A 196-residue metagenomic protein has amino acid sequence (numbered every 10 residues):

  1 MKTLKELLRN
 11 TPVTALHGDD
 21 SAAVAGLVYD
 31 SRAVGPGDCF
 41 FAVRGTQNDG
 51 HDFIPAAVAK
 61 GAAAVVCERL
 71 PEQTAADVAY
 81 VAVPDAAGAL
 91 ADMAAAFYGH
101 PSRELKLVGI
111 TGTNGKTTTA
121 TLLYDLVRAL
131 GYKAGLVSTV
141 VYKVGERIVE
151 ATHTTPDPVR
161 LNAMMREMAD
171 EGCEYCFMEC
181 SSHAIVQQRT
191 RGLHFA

Functional and structural regions predicted by a protein language model:
M1-D92, A96: N-terminal leader/targeting and accessory segments in enzymes
L8, L90-A196: Phosphate-binding loop of NTP-binding sites
